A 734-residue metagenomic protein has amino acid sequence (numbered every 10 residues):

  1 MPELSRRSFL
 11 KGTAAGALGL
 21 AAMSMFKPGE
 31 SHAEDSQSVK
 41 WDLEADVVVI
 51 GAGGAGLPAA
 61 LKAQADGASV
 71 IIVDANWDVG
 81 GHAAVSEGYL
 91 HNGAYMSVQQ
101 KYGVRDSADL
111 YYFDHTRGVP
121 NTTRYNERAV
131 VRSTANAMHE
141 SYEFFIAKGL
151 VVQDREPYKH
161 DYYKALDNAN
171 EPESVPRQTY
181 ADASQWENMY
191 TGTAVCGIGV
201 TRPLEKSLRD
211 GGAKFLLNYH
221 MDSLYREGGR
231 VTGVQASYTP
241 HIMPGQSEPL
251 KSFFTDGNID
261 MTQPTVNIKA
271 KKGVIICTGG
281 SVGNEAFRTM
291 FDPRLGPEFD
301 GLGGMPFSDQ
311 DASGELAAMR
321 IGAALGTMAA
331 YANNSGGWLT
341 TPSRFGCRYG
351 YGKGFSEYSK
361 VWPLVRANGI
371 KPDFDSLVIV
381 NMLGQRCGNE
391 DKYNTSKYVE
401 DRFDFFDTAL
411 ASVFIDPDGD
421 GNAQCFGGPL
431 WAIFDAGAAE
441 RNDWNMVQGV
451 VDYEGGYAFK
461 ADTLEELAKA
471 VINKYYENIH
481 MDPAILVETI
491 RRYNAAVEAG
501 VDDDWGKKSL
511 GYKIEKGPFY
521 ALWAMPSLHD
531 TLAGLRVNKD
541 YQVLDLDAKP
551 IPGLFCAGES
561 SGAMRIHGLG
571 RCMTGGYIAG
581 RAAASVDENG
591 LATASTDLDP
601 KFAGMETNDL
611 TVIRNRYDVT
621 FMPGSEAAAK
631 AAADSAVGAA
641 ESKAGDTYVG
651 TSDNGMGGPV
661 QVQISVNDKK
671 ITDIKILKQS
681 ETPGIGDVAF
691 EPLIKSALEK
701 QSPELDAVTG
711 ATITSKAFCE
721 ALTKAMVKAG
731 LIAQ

Functional and structural regions predicted by a protein language model:
P2, S8-P28, L486: N-terminal export signals
S24-A55, Q64-D66, L598-D599, A636-A639: C-terminal segment of N-terminal export signals and the immediately downstream linker at the start of the mature
D66-A83: Glycine-rich FAD pyrophosphate-binding loop
S133-T265, E285-A286, W338-L339, Y349-G350 (+2 more regions): Conserved redox-cofactor binding core of oxidoreductases
I242-R344, I578: Glycine-rich loop(s) and the adjacent beta-strand/alpha-helix scaffold that form part
E315, I321-K474, N478-M481: An anion/pyrophosphate-binding glycine-rich loop and adjacent beta-alpha core in soluble alpha-beta enzymes
M481-M564, L677: A glycine-rich dinucleotide-binding beta-alpha-beta segment and adjacent secondary-structure elements that constitute
A640-Q734: Active-site- and interface-proximal helix/loop "cap" or "latch" segments in soluble metabolic and energy-transducing
